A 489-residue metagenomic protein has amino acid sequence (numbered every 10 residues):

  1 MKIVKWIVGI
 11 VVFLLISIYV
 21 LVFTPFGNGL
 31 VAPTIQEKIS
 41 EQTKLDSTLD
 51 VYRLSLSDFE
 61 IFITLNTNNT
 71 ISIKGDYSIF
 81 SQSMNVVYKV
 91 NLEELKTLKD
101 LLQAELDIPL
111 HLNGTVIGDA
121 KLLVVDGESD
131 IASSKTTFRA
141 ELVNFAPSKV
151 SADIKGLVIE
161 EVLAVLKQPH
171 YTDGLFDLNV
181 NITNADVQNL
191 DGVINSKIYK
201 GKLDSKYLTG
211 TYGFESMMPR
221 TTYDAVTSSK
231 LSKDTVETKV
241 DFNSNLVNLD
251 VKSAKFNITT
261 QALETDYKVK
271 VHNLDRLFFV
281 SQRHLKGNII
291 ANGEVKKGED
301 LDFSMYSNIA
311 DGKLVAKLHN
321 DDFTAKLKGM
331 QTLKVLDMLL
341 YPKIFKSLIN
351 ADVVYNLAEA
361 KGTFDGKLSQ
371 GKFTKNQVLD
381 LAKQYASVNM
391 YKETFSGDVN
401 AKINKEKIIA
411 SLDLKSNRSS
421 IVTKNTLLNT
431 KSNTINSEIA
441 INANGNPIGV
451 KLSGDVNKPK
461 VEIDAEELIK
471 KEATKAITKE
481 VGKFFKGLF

Functional and structural regions predicted by a protein language model:
M1-V12, I16, V20, K38-Q42 (+13 more regions): Extended terminal
L14-A32: Membrane-interface motif at the C-terminal end of an N-terminal transmembrane signal
G29-L54, K89-A120, V143-F145, K167-Y171 (+9 more regions): Beta-propeller and related beta-repeat scaffolds in trafficking/envelope systems
S55-E128, T183-A185, N189, V193 (+1 more regions): Flexible beta-edge/linker motif
K74-N85, A140-N144, L428, S453: A short, surface-exposed beta-strand/turn
I79, L92, I131-S133, G156-V158 (+10 more regions): Transmembrane beta-strands of outer-membrane beta-barrel pores
V86, V125, V150-A152, G192-I194 (+5 more regions): Transmembrane beta-strands of outer-membrane beta-barrel proteins
A152, Y267, A325, K424-L427: Feature captures outer-membrane beta-barrel proteins of Gram-negative bacteria and organelles
